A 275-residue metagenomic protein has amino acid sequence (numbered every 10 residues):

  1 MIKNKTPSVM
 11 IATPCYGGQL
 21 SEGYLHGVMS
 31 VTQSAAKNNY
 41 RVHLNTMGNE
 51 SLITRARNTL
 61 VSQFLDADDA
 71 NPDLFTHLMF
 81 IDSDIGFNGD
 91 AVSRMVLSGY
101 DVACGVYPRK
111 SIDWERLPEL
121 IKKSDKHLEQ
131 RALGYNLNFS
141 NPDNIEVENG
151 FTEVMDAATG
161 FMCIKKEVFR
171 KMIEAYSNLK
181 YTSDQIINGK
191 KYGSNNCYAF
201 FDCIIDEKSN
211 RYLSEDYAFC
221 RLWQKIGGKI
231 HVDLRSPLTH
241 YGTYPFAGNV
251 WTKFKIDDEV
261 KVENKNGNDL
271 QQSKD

Functional and structural regions predicted by a protein language model:
M1-R55, D269-D275: N-proximal low-complexity "stem/linker" segments adjacent to membrane-targeting elements
N4-P7, E174-D275: C-terminal catalytic/acceptor-binding lobe
T32-N39, L65-L74, Y176-L179: Alpha-helix termini
A36, V96, W223-Q224: Anion (oxyanion) recognition and catalysis
I53-N71, R221: Short, conserved alpha-helix that lines the donor NDP-sugar binding/gating region of sugar-transfer enzymes
A70-G86: Short beta-strand-to-loop acidic/aromatic patch adjacent to the donor-nucleotide binding site
H77, D101-V102, I230: Short, Asp-centered acidic motifs that coordinate Mg2+ and/or phosphate in catalytic or ligand-binding sites
N88-C203: Conserved catalytic core of nucleotide-sugar-dependent glycosyltransferases
